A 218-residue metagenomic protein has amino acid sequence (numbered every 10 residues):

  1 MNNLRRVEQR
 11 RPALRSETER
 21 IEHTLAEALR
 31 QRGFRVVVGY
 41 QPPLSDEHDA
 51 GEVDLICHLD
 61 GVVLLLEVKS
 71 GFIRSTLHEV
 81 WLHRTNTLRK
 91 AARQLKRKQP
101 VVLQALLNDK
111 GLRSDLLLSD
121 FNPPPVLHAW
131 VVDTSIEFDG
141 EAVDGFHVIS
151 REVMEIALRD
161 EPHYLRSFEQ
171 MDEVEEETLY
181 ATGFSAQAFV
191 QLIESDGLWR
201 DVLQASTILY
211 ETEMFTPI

Functional and structural regions predicted by a protein language model:
M1-I218: Intrinsically disordered, low-complexity Ser/Thr/Pro/Gly-rich regulatory segments
